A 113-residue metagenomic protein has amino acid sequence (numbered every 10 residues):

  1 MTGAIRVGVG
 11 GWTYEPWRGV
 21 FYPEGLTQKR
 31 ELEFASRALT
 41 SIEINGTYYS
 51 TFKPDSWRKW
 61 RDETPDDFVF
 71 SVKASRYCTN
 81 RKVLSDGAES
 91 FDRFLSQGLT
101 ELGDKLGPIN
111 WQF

Functional and structural regions predicted by a protein language model:
M1-F113: Residues lining hydrophobic/aromatic ligand-binding pockets adjacent to catalytic sites
